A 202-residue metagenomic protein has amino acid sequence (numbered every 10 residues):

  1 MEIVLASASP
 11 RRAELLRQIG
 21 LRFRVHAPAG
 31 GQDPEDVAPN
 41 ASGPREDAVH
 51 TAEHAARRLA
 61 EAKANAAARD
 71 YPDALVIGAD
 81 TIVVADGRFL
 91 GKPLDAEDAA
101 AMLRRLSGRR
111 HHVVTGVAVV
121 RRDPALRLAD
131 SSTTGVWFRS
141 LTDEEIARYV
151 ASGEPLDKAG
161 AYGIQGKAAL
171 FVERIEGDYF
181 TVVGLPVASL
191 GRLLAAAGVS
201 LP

Functional and structural regions predicted by a protein language model:
M1-L21, R109, P124-L126, T133-P202: GST superfamily/GST-like fold recognition
M1-L75, R88, A151, G191 (+1 more regions): N-terminal polybasic phosphate/anion-binding patch
L16, A60, D80, A99 (+2 more regions): Residue-level signal for inorganic ion chemistry
D36-G43, V84-A85, P124-S132, I175: Acidic/polar active-site rim loop that often engages polyanionic ligands
I77-G78, G116-A118, Q165: Short beta-strand segments
T81-H111, S140: Active-site-adjacent loop/tail segments of enzyme domains
G87-G91, A118, S131-R139: Short beta-strand and adjoining strand-loop segment in the mid-core of the Rossmann-like NAD(P)-dependent dehydrogenase
A100-L106, G116-A129, T133-T134: Anionic-ligand binding region
